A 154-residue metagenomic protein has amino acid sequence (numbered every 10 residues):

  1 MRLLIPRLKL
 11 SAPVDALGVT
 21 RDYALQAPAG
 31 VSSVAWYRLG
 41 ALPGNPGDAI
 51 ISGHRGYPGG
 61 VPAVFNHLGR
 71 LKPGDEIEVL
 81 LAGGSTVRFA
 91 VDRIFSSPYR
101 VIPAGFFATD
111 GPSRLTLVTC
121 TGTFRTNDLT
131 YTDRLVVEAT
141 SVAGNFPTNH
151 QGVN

Functional and structural regions predicted by a protein language model:
M1-K72, E76-N154: Solvent-exposed, non-transmembrane regions of membrane-associated and secreted proteins
